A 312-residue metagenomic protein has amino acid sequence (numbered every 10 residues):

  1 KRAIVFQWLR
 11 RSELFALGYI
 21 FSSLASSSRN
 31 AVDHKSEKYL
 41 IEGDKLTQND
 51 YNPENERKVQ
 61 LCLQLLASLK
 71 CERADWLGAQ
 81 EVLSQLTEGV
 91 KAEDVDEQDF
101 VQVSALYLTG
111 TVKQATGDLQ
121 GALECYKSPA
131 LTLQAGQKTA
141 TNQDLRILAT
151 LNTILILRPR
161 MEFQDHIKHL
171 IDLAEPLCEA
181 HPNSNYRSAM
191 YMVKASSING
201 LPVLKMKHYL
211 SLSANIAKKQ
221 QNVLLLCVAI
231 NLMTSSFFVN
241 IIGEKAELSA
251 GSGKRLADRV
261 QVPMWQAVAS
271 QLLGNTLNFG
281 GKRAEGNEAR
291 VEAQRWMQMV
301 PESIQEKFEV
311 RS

Functional and structural regions predicted by a protein language model:
K1-I4, I41-N52, S84-V95, K127-T139 (+4 more regions): Amphipathic alpha-helical segments of tetratricopeptide repeats
R2-T132: Alpha-solenoid helical-repeat scaffolds
R10-E13, L17, L61, S68 (+10 more regions): Residue register of alpha-helical TPR repeats
E13, R57, E93, F100 (+6 more regions): Residue signature of alpha-solenoid helical repeat architecture, marking inter-repeat boundaries and helix-start
S26-S28, K70, K113, L157 (+5 more regions): Residue at a conserved register position within TPR or TPR-like alpha-solenoid repeats
N30-A31, A74, G117, M161-E162 (+3 more regions): Residue-level detector of the short coil/turn that links helix A to helix B within each tetratricopeptide repeat
S36, A79, A122, H166-I167 (+3 more regions): Single-residue signature of alpha-solenoid repeat helices
A257-S312: C-terminal interaction modules of eukaryotic adaptor/scaffold proteins
